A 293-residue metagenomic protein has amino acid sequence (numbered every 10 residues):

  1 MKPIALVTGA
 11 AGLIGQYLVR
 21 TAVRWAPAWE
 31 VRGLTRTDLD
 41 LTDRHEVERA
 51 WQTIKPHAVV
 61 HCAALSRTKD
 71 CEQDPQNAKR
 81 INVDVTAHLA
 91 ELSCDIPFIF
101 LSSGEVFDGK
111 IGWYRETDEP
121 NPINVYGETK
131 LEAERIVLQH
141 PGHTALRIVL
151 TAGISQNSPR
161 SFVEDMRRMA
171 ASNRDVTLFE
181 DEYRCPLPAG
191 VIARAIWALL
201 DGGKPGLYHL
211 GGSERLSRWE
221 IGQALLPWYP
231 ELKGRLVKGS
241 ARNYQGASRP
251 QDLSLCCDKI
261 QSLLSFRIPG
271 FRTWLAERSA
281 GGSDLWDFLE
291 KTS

Functional and structural regions predicted by a protein language model:
P3-R24: N-terminal Rossmann NAD(P)H-binding glycine-rich loop of SDR-like oxidoreductase domains
L41-I81: NAD(P)H-binding glycine-rich loop region in Rossmannoid oxidoreductase-like domains and their noncatalytic homologs
Q73-I99, E134-I136: NAD(P)-cofactor binding segment of oxidoreductase domains
A87-N121: Conserved Rossmann-fold NAD(P)-dependent oxidoreductase catalytic core, especially the SDR/UDP-sugar
T129: Active-site helix of classical SDR
R135-R184, G190-V191: NAD(P)-dependent short-chain dehydrogenase/reductase
A195, G202-A247, Q251, W286-T292: Mid/C-terminal beta-alpha module of Rossmann-like enzyme folds, strongest in SDR-family dehydrogenases/epimerases
P269-S293: Amphipathic terminal alpha-helices
